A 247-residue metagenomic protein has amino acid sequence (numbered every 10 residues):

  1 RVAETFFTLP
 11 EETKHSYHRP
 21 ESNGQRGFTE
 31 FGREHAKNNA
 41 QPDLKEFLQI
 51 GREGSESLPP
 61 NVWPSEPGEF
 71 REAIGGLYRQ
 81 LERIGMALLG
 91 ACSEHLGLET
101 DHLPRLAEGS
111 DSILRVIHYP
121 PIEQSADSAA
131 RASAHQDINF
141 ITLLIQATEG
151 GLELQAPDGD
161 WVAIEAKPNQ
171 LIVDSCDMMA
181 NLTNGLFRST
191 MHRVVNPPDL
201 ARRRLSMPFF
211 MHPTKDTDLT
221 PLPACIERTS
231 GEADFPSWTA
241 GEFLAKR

Functional and structural regions predicted by a protein language model:
R1-R247: Peripheral, non-catalytic segments flanking oxidoreductase cores
